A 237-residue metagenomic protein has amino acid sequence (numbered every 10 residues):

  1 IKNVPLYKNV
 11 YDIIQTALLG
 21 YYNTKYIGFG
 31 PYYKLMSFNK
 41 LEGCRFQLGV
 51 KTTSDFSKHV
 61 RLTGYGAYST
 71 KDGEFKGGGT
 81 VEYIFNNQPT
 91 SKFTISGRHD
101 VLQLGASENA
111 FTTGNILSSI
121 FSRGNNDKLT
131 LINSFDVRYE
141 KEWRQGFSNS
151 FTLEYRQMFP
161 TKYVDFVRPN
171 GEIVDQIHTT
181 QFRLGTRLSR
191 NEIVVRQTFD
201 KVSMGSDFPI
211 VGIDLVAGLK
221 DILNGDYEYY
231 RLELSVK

Functional and structural regions predicted by a protein language model:
I1-Y68, F75-G77, Y83, N87 (+5 more regions): Outer-membrane beta-barrel initiation region
F38-K40, S122-F159, F199-M204: Outer-membrane beta-barrel transmembrane strands
K51-T53, G78-I84, K128, D136-R144 (+3 more regions): Transmembrane beta-barrel domains of outer membrane proteins
F75, H99, L131-F135, Y155-F159 (+2 more regions): Transmembrane beta-barrel architecture of outer-membrane proteins
I84-E142, T161-V174: Outer-membrane beta-barrel translocator/channel fold
D100-L102, R156, F208-K220: Short glycine-rich beta-strand segments
G212-K237: Extended beta-strand-rich architecture
